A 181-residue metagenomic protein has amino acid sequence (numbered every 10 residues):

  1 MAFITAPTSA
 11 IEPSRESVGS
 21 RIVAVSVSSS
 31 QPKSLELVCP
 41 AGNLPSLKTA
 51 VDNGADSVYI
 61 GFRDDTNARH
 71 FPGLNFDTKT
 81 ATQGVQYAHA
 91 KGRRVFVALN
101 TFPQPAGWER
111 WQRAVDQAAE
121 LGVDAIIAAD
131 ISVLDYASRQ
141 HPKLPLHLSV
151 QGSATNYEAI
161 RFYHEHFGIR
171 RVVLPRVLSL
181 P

Functional and structural regions predicted by a protein language model:
A2-I4, G19-P181: Non-catalytic helical/linker scaffolds that mediate oligomerization, partner binding, and domain coupling around large
